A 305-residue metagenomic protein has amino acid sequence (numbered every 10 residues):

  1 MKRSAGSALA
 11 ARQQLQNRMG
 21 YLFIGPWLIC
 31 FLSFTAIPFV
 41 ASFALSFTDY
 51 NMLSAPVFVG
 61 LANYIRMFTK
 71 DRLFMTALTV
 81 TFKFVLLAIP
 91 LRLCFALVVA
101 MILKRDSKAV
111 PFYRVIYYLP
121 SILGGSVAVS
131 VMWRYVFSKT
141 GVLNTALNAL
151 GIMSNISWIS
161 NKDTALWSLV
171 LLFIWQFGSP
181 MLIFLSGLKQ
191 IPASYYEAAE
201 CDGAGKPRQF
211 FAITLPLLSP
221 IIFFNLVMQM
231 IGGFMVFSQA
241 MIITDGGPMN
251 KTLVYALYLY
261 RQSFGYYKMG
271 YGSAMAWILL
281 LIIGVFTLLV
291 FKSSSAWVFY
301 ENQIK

Functional and structural regions predicted by a protein language model:
M1-L15: Short, Lys/Arg-rich, polar N-terminal cytosolic tail immediately upstream of the first transmembrane signal-anchor
L15-K305: A structural signal for multi-pass alpha-helical bundles of membrane permease subunits that mediate small-molecule
